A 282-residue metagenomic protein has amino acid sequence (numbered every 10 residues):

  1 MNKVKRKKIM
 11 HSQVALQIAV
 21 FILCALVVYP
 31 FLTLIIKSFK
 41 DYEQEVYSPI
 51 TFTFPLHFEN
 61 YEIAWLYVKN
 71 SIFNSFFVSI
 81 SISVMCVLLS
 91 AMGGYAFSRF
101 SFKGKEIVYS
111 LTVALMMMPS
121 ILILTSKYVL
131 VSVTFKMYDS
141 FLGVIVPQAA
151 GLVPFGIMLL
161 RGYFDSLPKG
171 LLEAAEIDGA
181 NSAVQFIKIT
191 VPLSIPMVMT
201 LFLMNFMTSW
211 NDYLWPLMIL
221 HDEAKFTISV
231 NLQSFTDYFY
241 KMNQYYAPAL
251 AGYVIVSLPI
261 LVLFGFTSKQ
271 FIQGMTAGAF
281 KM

Functional and structural regions predicted by a protein language model:
M1-K3: N-terminal Lys/Arg-rich, disordered targeting/topogenic segments
R6-M282: A structural signal for multi-pass alpha-helical bundles of membrane permease subunits that mediate small-molecule
